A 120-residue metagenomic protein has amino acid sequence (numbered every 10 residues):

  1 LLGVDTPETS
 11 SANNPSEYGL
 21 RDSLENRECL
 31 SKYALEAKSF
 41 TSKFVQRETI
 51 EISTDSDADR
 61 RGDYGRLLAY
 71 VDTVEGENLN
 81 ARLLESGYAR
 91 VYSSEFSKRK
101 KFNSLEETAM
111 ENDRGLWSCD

Functional and structural regions predicted by a protein language model:
L1-E85: Electropositive
D63-L116: Conserved beta-structured recognition patch
C119: Flexible, acidic/histidine-containing loops and adjacent segments that form or flank the divalent-metal
